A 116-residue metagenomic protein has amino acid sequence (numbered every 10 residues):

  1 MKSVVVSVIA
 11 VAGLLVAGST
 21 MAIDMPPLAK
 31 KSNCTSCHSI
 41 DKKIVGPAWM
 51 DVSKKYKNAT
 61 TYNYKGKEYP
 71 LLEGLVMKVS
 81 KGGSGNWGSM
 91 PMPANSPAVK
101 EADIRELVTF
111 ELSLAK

Functional and structural regions predicted by a protein language model:
M1-V8: Bacterial N-terminal signal peptides that target proteins for export
A17-S19: N-terminal signal peptide c-region/cleavage motif recognized by signal peptidases
L28-K31, N86: Short sequence/structural segments immediately N-terminal
S32-I40, L107: The canonical Cys-X-X-Cys-His
S36, V45-Y56, Y64-K65, M77-R105: Axial heme c-ligation environment in periplasmic c-type cytochrome domains
H38, S80, L112-A115: Protein kinase-like catalytic domain
